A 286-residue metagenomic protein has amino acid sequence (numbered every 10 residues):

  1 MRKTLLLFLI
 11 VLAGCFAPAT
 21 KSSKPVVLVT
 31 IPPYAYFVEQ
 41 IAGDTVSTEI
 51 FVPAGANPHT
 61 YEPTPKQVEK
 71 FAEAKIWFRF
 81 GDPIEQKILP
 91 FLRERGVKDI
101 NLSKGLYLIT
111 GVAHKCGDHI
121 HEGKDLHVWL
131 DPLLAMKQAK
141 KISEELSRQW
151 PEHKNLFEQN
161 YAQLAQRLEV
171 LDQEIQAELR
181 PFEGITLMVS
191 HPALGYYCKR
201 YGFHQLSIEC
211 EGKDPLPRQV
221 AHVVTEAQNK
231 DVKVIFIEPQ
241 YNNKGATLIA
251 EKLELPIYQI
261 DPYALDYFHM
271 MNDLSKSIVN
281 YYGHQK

Functional and structural regions predicted by a protein language model:
T4-L12: Sec-dependent N-terminal signal peptides
C15-K286: Extracytoplasmic metal-acquisition and chelation regions
